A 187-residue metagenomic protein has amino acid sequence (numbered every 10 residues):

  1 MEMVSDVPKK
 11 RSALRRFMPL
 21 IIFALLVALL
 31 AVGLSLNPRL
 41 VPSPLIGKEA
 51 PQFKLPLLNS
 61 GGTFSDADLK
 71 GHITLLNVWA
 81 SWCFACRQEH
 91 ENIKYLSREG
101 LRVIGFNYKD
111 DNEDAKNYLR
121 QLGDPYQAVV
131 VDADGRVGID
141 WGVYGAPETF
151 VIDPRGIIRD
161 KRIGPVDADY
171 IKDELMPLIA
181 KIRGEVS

Functional and structural regions predicted by a protein language model:
M1-K54: N-terminal targeting signals for export/organelle localization
F53-T74: A short beta-strand-turn-helix
H72-T74, V78-W82, G145: Short pre-active-site segment immediately N-terminal to redox-active cysteine/selenocysteine motifs in thiol-based
L75-N77, G105, V151: Hydrophobic beta-strand core positions in alpha/beta domains
S81-Q88, E148: C-type cytochrome heme c attachment motif
R87-G123, A133-I139: Structural microenvironment flanking redox-active thiols in thiol-disulfide oxidoreductases
R120-P125, D132-R183: Thiol/disulfide oxidoreductase modules built on the thioredoxin-like
E185-S187: Short, solvent-exposed mixed-charge patches
